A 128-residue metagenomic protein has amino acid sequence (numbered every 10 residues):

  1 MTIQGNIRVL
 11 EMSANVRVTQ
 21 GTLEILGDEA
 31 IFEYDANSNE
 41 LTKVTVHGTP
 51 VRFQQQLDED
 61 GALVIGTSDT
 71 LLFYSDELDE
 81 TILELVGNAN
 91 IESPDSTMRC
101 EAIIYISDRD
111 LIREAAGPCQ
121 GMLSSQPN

Functional and structural regions predicted by a protein language model:
M1-N128: Mature-chain termini and adjacent capping regions
